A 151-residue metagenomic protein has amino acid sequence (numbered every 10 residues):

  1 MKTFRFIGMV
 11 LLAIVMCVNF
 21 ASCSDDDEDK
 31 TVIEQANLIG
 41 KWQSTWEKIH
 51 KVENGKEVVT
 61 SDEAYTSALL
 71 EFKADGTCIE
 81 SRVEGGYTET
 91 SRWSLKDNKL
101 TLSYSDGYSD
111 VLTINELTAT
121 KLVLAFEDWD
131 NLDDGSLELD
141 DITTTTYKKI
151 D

Functional and structural regions predicted by a protein language model:
M1-V10: Bacterial N-terminal signal peptides that target proteins for export
V18-S22: C-terminal motif of bacterial Sec signal peptides marking the signal peptidase cleavage site
S24-D151: Lipid interaction determinants
